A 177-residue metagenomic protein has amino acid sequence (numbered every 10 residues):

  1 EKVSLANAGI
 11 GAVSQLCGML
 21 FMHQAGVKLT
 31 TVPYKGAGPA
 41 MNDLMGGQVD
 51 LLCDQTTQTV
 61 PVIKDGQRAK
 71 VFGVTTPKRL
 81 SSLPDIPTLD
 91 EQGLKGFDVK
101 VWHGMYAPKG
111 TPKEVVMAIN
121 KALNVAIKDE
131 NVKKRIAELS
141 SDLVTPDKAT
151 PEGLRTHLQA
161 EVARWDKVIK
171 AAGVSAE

Functional and structural regions predicted by a protein language model:
E1-E177: Conserved, function-defining micro-sites of small-solute handling proteins
